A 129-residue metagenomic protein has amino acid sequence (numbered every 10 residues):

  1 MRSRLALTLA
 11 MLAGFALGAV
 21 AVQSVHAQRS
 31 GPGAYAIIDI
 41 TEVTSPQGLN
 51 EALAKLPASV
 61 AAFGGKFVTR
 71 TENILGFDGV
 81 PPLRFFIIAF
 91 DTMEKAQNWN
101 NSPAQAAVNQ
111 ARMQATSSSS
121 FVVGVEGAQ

Functional and structural regions predicted by a protein language model:
M1-M11: Bacterial N-terminal signal peptides that target proteins for export
S3-L5, S24, M113: Positively charged, low-complexity intrinsically disordered regions
L5-L7, N73, A115: Sequence-pattern detector for short linear motifs and compositional/periodic biases rather than a specific fold
L9-M11, D91, S119: Enrichment for repetitive, rod-forming helical segments
G14-R84, A89-N101, V125-Q129: Short S/T/G/P-rich N-terminal loop/turn motif that feeds into the first structured element of a domain
A58-S59, A111-A115: Short, conserved catalytic or adaptor-binding loops enriched in Gly and charged residues
A104-Q110: A common structural junction motif
M113-Q129: C-terminal end-helix/capping segment
